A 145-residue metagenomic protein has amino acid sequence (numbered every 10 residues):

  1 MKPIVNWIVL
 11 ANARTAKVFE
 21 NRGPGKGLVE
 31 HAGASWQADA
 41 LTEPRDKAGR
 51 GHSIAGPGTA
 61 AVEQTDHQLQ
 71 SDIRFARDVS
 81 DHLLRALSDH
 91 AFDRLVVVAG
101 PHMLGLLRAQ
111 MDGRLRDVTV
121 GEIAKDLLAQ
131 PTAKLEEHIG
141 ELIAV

Functional and structural regions predicted by a protein language model:
M1-V145: Terminal alpha-helical anchor/extension segments at protein ends
